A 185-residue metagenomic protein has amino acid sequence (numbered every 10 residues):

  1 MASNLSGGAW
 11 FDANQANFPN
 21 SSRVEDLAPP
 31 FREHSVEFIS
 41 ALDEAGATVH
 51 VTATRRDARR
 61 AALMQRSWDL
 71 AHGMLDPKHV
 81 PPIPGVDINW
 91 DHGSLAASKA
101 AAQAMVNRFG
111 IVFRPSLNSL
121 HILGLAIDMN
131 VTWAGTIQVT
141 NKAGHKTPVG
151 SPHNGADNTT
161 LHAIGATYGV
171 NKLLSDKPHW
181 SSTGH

Functional and structural regions predicted by a protein language model:
A2-L174, S181-G184: Cell-envelope/glycan interface and biosynthesis
